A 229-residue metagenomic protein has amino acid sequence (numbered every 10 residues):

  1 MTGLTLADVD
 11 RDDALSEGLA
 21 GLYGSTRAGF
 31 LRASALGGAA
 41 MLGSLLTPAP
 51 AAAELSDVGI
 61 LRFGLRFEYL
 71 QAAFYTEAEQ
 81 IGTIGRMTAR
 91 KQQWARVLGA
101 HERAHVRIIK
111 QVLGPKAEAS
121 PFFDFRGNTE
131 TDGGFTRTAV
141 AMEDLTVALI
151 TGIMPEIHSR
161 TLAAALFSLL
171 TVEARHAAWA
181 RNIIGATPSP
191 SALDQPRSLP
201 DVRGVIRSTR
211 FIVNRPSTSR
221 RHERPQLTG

Functional and structural regions predicted by a protein language model:
T2-T26, S34-A40, S44-G229: All-alpha RGS (Regulator of G-protein Signaling) helical domain and cognate RGS-like helical scaffolds
